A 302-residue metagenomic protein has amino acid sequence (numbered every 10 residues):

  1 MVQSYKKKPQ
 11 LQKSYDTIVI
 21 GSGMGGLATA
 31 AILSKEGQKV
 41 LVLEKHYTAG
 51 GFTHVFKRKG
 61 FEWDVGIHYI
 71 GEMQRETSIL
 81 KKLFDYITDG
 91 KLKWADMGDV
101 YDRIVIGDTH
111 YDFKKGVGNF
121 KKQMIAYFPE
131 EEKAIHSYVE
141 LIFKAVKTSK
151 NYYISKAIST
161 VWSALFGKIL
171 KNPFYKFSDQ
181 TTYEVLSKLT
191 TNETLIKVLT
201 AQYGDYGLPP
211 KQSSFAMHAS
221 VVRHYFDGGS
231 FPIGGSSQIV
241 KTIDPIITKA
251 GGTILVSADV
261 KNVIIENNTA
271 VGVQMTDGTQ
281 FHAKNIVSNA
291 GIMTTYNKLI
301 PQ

Functional and structural regions predicted by a protein language model:
Y5-K147: N-terminal glycine-rich phosphate/pyrophosphate-binding loop and immediately adjacent elements
Q12-Y15, M275-N285, N289: Core beta-strand elements of the Rossmann-like FAD/NAD(P) dinucleotide-binding domain in flavoenzyme oxidoreductases
S14, G167-K168, A201, R223-F231: Glycine- and acidic
F61, T109-Y111, T269, D277-Q280: Short acidic/polar mixed-charge low-complexity motifs
I106-S213: Rossmann-like flavin
A219-D277: Helical element adjacent to the flavin cofactor pocket in flavoenzyme catalytic cores
S288-Q302: Flavin (primarily FAD) binding-site architecture
